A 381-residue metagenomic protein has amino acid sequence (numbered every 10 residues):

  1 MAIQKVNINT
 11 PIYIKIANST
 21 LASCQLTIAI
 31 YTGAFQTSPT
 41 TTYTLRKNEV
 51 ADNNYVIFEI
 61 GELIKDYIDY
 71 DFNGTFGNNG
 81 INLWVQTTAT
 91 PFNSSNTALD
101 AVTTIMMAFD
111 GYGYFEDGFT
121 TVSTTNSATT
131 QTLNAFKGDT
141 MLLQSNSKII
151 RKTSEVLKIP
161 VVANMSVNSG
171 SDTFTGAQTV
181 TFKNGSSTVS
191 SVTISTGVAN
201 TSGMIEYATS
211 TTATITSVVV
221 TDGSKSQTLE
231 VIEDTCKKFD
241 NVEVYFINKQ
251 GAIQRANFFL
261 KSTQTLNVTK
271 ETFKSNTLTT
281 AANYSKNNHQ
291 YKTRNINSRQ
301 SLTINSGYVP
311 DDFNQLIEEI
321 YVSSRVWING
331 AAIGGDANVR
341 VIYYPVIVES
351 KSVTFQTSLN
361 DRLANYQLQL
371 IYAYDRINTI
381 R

Functional and structural regions predicted by a protein language model:
M1-K237: Preference for solvent-exposed, low-hydrophobicity sequence contexts
A2-I3, P11-Y13, L21, N164-N168 (+1 more regions): Extracellular/virion structural assembly segments
